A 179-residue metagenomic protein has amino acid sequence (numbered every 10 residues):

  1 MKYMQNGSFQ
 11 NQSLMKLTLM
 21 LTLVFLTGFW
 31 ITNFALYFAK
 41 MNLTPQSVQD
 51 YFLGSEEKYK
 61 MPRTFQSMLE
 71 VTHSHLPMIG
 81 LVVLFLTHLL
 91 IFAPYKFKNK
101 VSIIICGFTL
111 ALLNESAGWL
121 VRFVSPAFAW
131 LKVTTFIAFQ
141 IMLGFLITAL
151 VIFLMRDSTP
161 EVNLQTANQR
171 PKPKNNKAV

Functional and structural regions predicted by a protein language model:
M1-M15, A167-V179: N-terminal juxtamembrane cytosolic/stromal segments of multi-pass membrane proteins
S13-L43: N-terminal signal-anchor transmembrane alpha helix
T18-F25, I103-A111, T135, F139-M142: Hydrophobic alpha-helical transmembrane segments of polytopic
G28, F108-W119: Aromatic-anchored segments of alpha-helical transmembrane domains
Q46-P62: Perimembrane loop-to-helix junctions flanking transmembrane segments
P62-L81, L90: Individual transmembrane alpha-helix segments
L84-G107, R170-P171, K177: Cytoplasmic juxtamembrane regions at transmembrane-helix boundaries
S116-K174: Alpha-helical transmembrane segments of multi-pass integral membrane proteins, characterized by long hydrophobic
